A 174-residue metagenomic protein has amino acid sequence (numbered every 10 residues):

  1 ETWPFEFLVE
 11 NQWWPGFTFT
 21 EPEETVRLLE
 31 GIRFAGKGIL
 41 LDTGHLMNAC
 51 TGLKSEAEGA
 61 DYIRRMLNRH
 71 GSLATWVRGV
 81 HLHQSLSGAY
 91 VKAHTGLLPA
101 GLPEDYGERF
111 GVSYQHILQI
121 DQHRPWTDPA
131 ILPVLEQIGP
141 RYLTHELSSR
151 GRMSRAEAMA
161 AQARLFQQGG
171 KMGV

Functional and structural regions predicted by a protein language model:
E1-F7, I32-A35, S72-W76, P129-Y142 (+1 more regions): A structural motif corresponding to the C-terminal end of an alpha-helix and its immediate exit/capping segment
E1-G38, N48: Active-site acidic/histidine proton-transfer and metal-coordination neighborhood in alpha/beta enzyme cores
F7-V9, K37-D42, R78-L82, R141-E146: Hydrophobic faces of well-ordered beta-strands that scaffold small-molecule active sites in alpha/beta enzyme cores
N11-P15, T43-M47, Q84-L86, S149-G151: Active-site-proximal loop/turn and secondary-structure-junction residues that shape catalytic pockets, frequently
T18-P22, M47-P140: Gly/Pro-rich active-site loop or hairpin
G88-V91, G151-R155: Short active-site-adjacent structural elements
Q122, E146-S149: Structural motif
R152-V174: C-terminal helical cap(s) of enzyme catalytic domains, especially alpha/beta-barrels
